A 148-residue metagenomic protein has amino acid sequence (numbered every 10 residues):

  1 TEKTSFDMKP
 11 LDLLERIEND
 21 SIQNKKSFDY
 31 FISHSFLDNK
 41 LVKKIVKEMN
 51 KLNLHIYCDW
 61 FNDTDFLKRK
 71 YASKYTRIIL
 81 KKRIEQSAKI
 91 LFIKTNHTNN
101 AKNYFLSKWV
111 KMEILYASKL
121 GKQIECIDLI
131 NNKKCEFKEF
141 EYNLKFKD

Functional and structural regions predicted by a protein language model:
T1-K89: Conserved N-terminal substructure of TIR/SEFIR domains
S33, F92-K94, I127-D128: Conserved beta-strand segments of the P-loop GTPase G domain that flank and frequently precede/overlap
K40-L41, D65-F66, N99-K102, N132-K138: Short catalytic/ligand-binding loop motif for oxyanion handling, primarily in non-cytosolic enzymes, centered on
I45-K47, F105-E113, E139-Y142: Short, glycine/charged-enriched secondary-structure capping and boundary segments
H55, Q123-E125: Proline-centered loop/turn at the N-terminus of a beta-strand
R69-R83, M112-Y116, L120, F140-D148: Short, structured secondary-structure boundary patches
N96-L120: Conserved TIR/SEFIR loop-to-helix hotspot centered on a Trp-containing motif with a nearby acidic residue
C126-K147: Glycine-rich, charge-decorated loop segments at or immediately adjacent to ligand/cofactor-binding or catalytic sites
